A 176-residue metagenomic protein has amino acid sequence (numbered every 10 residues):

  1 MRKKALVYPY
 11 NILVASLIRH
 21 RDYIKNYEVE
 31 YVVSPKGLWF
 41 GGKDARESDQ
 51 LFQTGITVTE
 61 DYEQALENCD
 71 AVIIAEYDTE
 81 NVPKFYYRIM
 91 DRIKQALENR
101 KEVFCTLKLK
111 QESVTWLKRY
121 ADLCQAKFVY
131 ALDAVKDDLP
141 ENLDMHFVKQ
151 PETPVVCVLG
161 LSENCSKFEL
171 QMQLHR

Functional and structural regions predicted by a protein language model:
M1-Y130: Long, basic/Gly/Ser/Thr-rich N-terminal segments that mediate initial subcellular attachment or targeting
C124-L143: N-terminal pre-Walker A segment at the start of P-loop NTPase domains
N142-R176: Walker A (P-loop) phosphate-binding motif
